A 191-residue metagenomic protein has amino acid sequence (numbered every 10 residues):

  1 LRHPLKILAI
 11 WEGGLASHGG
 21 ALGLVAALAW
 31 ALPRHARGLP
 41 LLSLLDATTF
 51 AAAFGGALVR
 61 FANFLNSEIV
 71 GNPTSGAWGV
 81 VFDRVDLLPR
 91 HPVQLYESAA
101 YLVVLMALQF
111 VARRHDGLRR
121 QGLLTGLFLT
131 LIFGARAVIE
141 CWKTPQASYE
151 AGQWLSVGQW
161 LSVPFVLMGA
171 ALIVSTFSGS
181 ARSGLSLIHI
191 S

Functional and structural regions predicted by a protein language model:
L1-L187, S191: A feature for loop-to-transmembrane-helix boundaries and adjacent hydrophobic helices in multi-pass integral membrane
